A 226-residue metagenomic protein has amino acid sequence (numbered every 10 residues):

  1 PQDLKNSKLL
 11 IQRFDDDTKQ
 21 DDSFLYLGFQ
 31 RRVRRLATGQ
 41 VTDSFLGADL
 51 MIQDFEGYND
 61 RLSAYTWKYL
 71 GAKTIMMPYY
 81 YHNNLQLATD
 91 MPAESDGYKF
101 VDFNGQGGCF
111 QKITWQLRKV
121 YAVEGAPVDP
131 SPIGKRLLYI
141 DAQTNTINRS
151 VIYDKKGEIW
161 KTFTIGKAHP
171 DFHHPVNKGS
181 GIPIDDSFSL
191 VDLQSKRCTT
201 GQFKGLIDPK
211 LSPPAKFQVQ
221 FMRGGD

Functional and structural regions predicted by a protein language model:
P1-D60, G108-A215: Gly/Pro-enriched, hydrophobic low-complexity segments that function as extracytoplasmic propeptides/linkers
Q40, S44-Q111: Active-site cradle of extracellular carbohydrate-active enzymes
A215-M222: Long, compositionally biased intrinsically disordered terminal regions
G224-D226: Short, solvent-exposed mixed-charge patches
